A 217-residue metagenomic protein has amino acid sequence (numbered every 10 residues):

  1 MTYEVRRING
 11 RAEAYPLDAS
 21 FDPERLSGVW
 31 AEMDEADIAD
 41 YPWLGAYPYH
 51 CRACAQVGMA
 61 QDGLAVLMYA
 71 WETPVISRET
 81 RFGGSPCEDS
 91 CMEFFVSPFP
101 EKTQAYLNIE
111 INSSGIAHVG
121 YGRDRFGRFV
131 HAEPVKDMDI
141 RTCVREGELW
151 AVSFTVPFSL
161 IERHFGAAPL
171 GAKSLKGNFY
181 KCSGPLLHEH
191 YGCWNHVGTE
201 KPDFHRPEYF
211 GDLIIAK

Functional and structural regions predicted by a protein language model:
M1-K217: Structural preference for beta-rich elements and adjacent junctions enriched in aromatics
